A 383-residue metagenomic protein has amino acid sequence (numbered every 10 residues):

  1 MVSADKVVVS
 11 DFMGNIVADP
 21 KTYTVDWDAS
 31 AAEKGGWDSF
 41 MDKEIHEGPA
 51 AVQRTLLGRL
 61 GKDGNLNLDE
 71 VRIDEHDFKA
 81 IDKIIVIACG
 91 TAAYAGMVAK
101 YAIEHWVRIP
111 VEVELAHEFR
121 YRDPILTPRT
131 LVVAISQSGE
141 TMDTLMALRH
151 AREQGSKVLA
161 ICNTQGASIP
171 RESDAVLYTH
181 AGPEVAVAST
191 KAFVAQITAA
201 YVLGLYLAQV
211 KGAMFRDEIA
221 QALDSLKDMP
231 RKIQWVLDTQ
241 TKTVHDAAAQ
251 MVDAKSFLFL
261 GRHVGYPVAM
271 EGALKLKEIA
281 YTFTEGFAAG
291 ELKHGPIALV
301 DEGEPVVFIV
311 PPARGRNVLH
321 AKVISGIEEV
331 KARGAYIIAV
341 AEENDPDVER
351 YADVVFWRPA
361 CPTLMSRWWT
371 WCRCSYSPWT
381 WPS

Functional and structural regions predicted by a protein language model:
M1-S383: A SIS-like phosphosugar-recognition module
